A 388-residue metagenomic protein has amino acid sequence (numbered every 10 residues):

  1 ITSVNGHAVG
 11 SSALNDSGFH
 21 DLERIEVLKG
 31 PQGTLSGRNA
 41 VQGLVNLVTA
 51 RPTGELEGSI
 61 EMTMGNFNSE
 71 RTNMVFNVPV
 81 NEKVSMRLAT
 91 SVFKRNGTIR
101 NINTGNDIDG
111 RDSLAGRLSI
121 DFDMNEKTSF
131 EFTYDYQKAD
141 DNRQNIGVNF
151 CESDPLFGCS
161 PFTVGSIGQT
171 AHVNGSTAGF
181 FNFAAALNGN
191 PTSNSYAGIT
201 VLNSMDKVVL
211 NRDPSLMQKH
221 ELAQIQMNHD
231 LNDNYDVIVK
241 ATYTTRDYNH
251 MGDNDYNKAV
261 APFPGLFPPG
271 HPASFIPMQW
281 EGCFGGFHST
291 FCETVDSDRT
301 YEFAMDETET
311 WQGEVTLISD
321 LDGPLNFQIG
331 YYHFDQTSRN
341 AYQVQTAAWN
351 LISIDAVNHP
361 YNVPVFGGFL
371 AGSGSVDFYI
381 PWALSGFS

Functional and structural regions predicted by a protein language model:
I1-H7, E23: Extracytoplasmic beta-strand/coil segments of soluble accessory domains associated with Gram-negative outer-membrane
G6-A8, T90-K94, N103, Y134 (+1 more regions): A mature extracytoplasmic/lumenal domain signature
G10-A13, N149: Residues marking the start of alpha-helices
S11, G18-K29, T34-G116, M124-T128 (+1 more regions): Outer-membrane beta-barrel translocator/receptor signature
V27-L28, L56-S59, I99-T104, S204-N211 (+3 more regions): Extracytoplasmic loops and strand-loop junctions of Gram-negative outer membrane beta-barrel proteins
I102-I108, G323-S388: Signature of Gram-negative outer-membrane beta-barrel scaffolds
G105, R111-Q328, F334-S338, Y342: Outer-membrane beta-barrel domain signature, strongest for Gram-negative TonB-dependent receptors and also present
